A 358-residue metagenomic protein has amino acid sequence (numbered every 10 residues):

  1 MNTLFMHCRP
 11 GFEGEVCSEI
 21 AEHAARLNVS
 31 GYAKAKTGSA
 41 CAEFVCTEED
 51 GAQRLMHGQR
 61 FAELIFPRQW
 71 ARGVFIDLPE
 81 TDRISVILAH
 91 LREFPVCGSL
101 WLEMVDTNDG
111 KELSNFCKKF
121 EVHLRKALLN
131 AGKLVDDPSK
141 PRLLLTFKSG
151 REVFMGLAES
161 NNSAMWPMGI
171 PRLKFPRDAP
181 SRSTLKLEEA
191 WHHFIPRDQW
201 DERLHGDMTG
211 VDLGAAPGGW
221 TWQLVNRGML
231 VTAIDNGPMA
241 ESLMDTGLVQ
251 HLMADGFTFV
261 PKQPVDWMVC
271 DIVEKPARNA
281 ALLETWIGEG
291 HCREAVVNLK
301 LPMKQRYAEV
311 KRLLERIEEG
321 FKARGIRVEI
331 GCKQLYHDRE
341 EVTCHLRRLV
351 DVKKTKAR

Functional and structural regions predicted by a protein language model:
M1-R358: SAM-dependent transferase fold signal centered on methyltransferase-like domains, encompassing both Class I
